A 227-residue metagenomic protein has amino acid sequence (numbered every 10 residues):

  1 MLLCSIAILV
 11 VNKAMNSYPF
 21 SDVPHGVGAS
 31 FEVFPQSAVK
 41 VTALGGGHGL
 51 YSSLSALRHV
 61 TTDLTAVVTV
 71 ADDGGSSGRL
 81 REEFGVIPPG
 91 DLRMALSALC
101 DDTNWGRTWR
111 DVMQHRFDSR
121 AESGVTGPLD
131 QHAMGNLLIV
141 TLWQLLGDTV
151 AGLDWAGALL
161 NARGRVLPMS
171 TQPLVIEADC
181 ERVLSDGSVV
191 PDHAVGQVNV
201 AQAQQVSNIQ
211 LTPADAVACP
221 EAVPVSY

Functional and structural regions predicted by a protein language model:
A7-A14: Acidic, Ala/Val/Gly-enriched low-complexity intrinsically disordered segments
A14-T42, S55-R58, T62, A66 (+1 more regions): Non-transmembrane, aqueous-exposed alpha-helical and coiled segments at domain scale
G45-G46: Glycine-rich Rossmann-fold phosphate-binding loop(s) that bind the pyrophosphate of adenine dinucleotide cofactors
G49-L54: Short glycine/serine/threonine-rich phosphate/pyrophosphate-binding segments that cradle anionic phosphate groups
T69-A222, S226: Electropositive, gly/pro-rich neighborhoods at or near active sites that engage anionic ligands
